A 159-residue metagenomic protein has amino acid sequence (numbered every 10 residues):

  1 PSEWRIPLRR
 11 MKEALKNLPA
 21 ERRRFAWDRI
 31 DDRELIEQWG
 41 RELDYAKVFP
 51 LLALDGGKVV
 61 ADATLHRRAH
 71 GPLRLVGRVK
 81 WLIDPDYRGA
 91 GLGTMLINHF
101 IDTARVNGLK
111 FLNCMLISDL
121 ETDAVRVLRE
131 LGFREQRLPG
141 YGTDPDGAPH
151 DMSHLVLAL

Functional and structural regions predicted by a protein language model:
P1-E13: A short beta-loop-alpha structural element at the N-terminal edge of CoA-dependent acyl/N-acetyltransferase catalytic
P19, R24-L75, K80-D86, A158-L159: Acetyl-CoA-dependent GNAT
V48, H150-H154: Short hydrophobic/aromatic beta-strand or adjacent loop that forms the aromatic wall/cage of a ligand/substrate-binding
R88, C114-A124, G142: Conserved beta-strand-loop-alpha-helix junction that forms the acyl-donor binding cleft
G89-A104, R126-E130: Conserved acetyl-CoA-binding loop-helix of GNAT-fold acetyltransferases
I97, A104-I117: Conserved GNAT acetyl-CoA-binding A-motif
M115-I117, R129-D151: Conserved catalytic-core motifs of GNAT/GCN5-like acyltransferases
